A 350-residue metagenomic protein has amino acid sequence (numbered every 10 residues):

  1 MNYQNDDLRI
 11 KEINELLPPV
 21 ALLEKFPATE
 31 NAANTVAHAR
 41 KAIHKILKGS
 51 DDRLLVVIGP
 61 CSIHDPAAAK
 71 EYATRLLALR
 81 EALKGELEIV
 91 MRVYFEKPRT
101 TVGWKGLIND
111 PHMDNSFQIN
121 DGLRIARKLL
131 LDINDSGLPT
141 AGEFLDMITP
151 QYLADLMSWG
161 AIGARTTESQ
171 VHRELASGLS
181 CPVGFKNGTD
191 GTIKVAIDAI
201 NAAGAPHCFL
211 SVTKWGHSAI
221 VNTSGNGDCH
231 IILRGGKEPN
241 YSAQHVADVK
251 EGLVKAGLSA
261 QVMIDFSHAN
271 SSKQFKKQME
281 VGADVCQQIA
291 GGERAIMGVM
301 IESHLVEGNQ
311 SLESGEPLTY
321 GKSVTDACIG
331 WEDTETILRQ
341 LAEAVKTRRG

Functional and structural regions predicted by a protein language model:
N2-D6, E86-Y241, H245-V246, H268-A269 (+7 more regions): Active-site-facing alpha/beta catalytic cores
L8-K48: N- or domain-start disorder-to-order transition segments that initiate the globular core
P19-P27, T223-G235, L318: Gly-rich Lys/Arg/Thr-decorated short loops/hinges at beta-loop-alpha junctions or inter-strand turns that position
L55-A68, D326: Conserved phosphate/anionic-ligand binding catalytic regions in large, soluble enzymes, centered on
G59, I264, G330: Conserved, mostly hydrophobic/aromatic
P66-A78, T101-I108: Glycine-rich loop at the start of a catalytic domain that most often binds anionic cofactors/ligands
L233-G236, N240, D248-M263: A contiguous, surface-oriented mixed alpha/beta subdomain in the mid-to-C-terminal portion of proteins that forms
H304-T347: Internal helix-turn-beta structural module
